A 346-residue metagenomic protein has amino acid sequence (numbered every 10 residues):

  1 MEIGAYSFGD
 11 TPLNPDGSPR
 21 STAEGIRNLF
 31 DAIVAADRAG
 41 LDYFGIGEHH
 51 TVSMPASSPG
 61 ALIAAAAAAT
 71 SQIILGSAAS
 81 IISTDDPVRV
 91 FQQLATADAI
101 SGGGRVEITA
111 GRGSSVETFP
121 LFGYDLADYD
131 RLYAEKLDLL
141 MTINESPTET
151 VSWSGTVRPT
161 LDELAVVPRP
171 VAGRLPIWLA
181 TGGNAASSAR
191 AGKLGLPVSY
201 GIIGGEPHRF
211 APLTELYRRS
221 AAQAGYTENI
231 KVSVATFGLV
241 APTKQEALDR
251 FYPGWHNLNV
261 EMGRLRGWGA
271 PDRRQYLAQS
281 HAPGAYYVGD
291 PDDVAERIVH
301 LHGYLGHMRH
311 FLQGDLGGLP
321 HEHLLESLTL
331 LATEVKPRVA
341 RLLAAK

Functional and structural regions predicted by a protein language model:
M1-T70, I74, L175: N-terminal beta1-alpha1-beta2 module of alpha/beta enzyme domains
E2-T22, T84-S152, P197-S199, E206: Flexible, glycine-rich active-site loops centered on histidine and acidic residues that chelate a metal or position
I3, G40, E48, A66 (+7 more regions): Conserved, mostly hydrophobic/aromatic
I3-A5, F44-I46, L75-S77, V106-A110 (+4 more regions): Hydrophobic faces of well-ordered beta-strands that scaffold small-molecule active sites in alpha/beta enzyme cores
A5, D128-V166, H208-M308, A340-K346: An alpha-helical appendage that flanks or caps ligand/catalytic pockets
P12-I26, S80-V88, G173-G183, A282-P291: Active-site mouth loops of central-metabolism enzymes
D37-R38, I63-Q72, L94, D98-R105 (+3 more regions): Acidic (Asp/Glu)-rich catalytic clusters
Y43-I63, I81, G204-G205, Q313-H323: Glycine-rich, proline-tolerant flexible connector loops at the mouths of alpha/beta enzymes
